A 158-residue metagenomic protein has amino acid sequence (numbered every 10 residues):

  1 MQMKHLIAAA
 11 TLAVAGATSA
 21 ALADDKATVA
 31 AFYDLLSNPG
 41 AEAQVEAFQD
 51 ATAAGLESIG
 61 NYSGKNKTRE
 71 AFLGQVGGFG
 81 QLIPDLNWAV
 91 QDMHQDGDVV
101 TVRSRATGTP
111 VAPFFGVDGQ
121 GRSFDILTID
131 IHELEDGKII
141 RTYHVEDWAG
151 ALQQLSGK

Functional and structural regions predicted by a protein language model:
Q2-A21: Gram-negative bacterial Sec-dependent N-terminal signal peptides
A23-G55: Short acidic-aromatic low-complexity motifs
E46-G97: A solvent-exposed, acidic/Ser-Thr-rich amphipathic alpha-helical stretch
M93-T101, E133-I139: A short, structured loop/turn motif at beta-sheet edges
H94, A106-G108, E146: A mature extracytoplasmic/lumenal domain signature
D98-P110: A short hydrophobic beta-strand element
G108-E135: Exposed beta-sheet edge and beta->alpha loop/turn motif
I140-K158: Low-complexity, intrinsically disordered terminal/linker segments enriched in charged and Gly/Pro repeats
